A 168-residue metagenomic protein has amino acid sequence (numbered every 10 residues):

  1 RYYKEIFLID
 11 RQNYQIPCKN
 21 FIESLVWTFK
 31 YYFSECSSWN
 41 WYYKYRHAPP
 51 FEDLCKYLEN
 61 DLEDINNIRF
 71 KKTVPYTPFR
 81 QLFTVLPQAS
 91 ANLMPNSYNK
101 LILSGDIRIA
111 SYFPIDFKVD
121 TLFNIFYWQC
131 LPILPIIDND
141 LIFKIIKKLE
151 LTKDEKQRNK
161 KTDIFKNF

Functional and structural regions predicted by a protein language model:
R1-F168: Long, low-complexity, charge-dense
